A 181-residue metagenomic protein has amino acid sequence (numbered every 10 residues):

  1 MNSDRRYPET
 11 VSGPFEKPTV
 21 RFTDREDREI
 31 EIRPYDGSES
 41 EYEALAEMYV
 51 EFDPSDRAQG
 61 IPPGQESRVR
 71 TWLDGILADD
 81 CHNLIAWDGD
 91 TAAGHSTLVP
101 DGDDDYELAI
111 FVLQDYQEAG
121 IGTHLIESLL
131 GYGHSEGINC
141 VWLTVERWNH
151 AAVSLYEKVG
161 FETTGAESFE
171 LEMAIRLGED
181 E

Functional and structural regions predicted by a protein language model:
M1-I30, L177: Acyl-donor-binding surface of acyltransferase catalytic domains
R28-L45: A short beta-loop-alpha structural element at the N-terminal edge of CoA-dependent acyl/N-acetyltransferase catalytic
S40, E47-E107, L113-Q114: Acetyl-CoA-dependent GNAT
D105, G133-E146: Conserved GNAT acetyl-CoA-binding A-motif
A109-A119, V145-E146: A short, internal acetyl-CoA/4′-phosphopantetheine-binding micro-motif in the GNAT/acyltransferase core
Y116, G120-S128: Conserved acetyl-CoA pyrophosphate-binding loop and the N-cap/start of the following alpha-helix in GNAT-like
G131-H134, L171: Mixed-charge, glycine-accented linear interaction segment located at domain edges/termini
N139, E146-H150, V159, A166-E181: C-terminal "cap" of GNAT-fold acetyltransferases
